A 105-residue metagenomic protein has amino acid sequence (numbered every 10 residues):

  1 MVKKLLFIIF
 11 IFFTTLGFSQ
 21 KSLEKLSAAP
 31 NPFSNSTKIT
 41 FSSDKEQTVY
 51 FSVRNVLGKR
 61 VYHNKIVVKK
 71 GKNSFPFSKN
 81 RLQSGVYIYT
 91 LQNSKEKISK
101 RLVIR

Functional and structural regions predicted by a protein language model:
M1-L23: Bacterial Sec-dependent N-terminal signal peptides
T14, Q20-A29, F33-Y50, F77: Glycine-centered coil/turn sites that cap beta-strands in beta-rich domains
K21-K25, A29, I88-R105: C-terminal tail/sorting-segment detector
P32-S34, D44, V68-K70, N93-K95: A generic beta-sheet turn/junction motif
T48, K72, K97-S99: Short, mixed charged/polar active-site loops that provide acid/base catalysis or chelate metal/phosphate cofactors
V53-V61, Y87: Short, glycine-anchored, charge-dense loop/turn motifs used at functional sites
V67-N93: Short, surface-exposed loop/turn motifs with a glycine/proline- and acidic-biased composition
